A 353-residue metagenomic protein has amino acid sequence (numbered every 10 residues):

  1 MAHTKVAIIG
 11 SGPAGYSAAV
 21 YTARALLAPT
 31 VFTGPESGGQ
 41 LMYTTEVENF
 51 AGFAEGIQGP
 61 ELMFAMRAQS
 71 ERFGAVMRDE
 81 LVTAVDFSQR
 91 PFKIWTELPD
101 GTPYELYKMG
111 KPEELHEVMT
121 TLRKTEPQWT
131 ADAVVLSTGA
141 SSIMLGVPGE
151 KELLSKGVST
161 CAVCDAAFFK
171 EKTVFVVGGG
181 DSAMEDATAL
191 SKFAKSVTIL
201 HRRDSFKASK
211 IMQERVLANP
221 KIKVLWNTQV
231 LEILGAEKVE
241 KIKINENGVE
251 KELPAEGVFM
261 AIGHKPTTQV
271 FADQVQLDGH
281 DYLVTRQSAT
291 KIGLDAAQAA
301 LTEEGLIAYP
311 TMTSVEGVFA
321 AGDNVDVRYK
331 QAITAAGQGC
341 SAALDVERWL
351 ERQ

Functional and structural regions predicted by a protein language model:
H3-K5, D79-E80, K170-K172, N227 (+1 more regions): Phosphate-coordination loops involved in phosphoryl transfer and adenosine-cofactor binding
T4-F73, G178, S182-K210, L225 (+2 more regions): Beta1-alpha1 glycine-rich phosphate/pyrophosphate-binding loop at the start of Rossmann-like nucleotide-binding domains
I9, L136-S137, V176, M260: Redox-cofactor binding/interface segments in oxidoreductases and associated redox assembly factors
A19-V20, Y43, G146-G149, A187-A189 (+3 more regions): Short amphipathic alpha-helical segments
R67-T120, W129-A131, S191-G305, R348-R352: A Rossmann-like FAD-binding core segment of flavoenzymes
M77, L136, T160, V224-W226 (+1 more regions): A structural signal for the hydrophobic beta-strands that form the central parallel beta-sheet of Rossmann-like
S141, G146, E152-F168, I262-Y329: FAD-site-proximal beta/loop scaffold in flavoenzymes
M184-D186, E304, Y309-P310, V315 (+1 more regions): A conserved FAD-binding loop/helix module that cradles the flavin
